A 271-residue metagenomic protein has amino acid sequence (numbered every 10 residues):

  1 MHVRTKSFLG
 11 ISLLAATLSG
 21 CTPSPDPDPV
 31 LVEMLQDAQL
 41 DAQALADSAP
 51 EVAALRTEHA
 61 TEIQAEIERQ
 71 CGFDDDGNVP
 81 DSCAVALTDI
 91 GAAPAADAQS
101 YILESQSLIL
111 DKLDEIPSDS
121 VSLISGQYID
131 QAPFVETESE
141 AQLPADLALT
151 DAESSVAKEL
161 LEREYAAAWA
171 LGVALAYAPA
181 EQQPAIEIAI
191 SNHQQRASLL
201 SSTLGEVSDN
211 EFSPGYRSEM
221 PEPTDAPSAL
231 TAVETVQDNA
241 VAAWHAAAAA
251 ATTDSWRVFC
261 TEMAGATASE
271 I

Functional and structural regions predicted by a protein language model:
M1-L9: Bacterial N-terminal signal peptides that target proteins for export
G10-L14: Hydrophobic helical h-region of N-terminal Sec-dependent signal peptides in bacterial secretory/periplasmic proteins
T17-G20: C-terminal motif of bacterial Sec signal peptides marking the signal peptidase cleavage site
T22-I271: All-alpha RGS (Regulator of G-protein Signaling) helical domain and cognate RGS-like helical scaffolds
